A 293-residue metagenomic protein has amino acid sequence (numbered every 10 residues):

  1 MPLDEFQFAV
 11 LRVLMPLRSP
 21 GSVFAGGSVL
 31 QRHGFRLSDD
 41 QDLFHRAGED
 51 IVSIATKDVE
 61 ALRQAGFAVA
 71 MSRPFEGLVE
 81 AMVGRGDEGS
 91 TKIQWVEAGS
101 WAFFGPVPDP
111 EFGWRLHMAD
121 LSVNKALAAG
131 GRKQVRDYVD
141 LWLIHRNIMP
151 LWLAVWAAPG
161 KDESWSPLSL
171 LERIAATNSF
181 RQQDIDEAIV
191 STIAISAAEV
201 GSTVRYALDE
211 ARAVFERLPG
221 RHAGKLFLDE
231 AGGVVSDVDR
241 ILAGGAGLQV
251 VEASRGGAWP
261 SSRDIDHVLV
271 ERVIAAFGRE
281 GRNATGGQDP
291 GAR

Functional and structural regions predicted by a protein language model:
M1-R293: Compositionally biased terminal segments of proteins
